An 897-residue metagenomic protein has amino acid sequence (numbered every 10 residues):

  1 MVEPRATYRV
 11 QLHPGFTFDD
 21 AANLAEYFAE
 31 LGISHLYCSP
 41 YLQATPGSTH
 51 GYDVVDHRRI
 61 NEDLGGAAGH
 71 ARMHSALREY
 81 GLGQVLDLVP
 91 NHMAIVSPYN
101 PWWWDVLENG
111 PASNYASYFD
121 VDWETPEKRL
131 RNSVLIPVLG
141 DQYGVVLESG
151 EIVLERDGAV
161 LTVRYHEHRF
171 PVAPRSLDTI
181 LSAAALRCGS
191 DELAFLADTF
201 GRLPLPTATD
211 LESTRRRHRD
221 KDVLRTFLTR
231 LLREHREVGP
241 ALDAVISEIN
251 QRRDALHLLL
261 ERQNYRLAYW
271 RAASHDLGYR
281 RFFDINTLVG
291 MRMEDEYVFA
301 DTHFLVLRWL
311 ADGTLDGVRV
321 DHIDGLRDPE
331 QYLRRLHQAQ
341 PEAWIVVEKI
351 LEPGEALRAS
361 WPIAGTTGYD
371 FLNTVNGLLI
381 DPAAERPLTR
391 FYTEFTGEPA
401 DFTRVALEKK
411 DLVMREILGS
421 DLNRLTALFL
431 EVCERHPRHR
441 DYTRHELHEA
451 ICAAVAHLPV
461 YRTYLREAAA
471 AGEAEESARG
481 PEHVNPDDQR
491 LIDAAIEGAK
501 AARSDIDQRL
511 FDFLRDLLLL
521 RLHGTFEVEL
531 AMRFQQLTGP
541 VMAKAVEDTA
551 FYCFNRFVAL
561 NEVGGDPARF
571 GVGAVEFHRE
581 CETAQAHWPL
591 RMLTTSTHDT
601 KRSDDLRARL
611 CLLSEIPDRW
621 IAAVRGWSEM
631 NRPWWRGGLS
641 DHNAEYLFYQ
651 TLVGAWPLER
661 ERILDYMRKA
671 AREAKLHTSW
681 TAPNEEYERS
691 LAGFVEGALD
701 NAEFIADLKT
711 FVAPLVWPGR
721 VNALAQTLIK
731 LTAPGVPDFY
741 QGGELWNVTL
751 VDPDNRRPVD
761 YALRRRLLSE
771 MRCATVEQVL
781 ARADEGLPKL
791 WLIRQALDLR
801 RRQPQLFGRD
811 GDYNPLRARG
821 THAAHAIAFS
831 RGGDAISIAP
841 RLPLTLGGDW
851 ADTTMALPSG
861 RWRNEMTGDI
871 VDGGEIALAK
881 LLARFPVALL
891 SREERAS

Functional and structural regions predicted by a protein language model:
M1-P46, R58, D63, A71 (+12 more regions): Carbohydrate-interacting/catalytic domains
S48-D56, H92-D122, S360-Y369, R756: Aromatic- and acidic-residue-enriched segments that line the glycan-binding/catalytic groove of carbohydrate-active
A67-V85, M93, S97, W104: Conserved, well-structured beta-alpha core segment at the onset of a catalytic domain
N91, V320-L326, A781: Conserved short loop/turn motifs at secondary-structure junctions
V96-V172: Active-site region of glycoside hydrolase catalytic domains
P459: Active-site microenvironment for binding and transforming phosphate-containing groups
